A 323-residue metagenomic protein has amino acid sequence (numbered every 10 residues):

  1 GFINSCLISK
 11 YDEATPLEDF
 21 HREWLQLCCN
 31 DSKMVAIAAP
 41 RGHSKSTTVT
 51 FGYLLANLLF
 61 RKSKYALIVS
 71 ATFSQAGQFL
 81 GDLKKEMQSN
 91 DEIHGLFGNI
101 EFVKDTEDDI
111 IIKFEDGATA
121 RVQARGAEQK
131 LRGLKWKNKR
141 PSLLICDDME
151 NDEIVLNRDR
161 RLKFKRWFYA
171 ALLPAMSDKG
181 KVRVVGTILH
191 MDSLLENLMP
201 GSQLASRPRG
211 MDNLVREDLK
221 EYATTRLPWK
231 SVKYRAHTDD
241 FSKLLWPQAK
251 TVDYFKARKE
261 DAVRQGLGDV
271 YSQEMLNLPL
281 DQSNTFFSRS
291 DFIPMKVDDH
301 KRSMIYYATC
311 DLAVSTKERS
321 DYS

Functional and structural regions predicted by a protein language model:
G1-M34: Pre-P-loop entry segment of helicase/translocase ATPase cores
S32-G52: Walker A/P-loop
T50-R61: Walker A/P-loop NTP-binding motif
V69-E128: Conserved nucleotide-state-sensing and coupling region of NTP-binding domains
D108-F168: Conserved RecA-like ASCE ATPase "motif II neighborhood" in helicase/translocase motors
S142-D239: Signature of the SF2 helicase/ATPase Hel1-core->accessory helical subdomain module
D240-L312: ATPase catalytic-site recognition across NTP-hydrolyzing enzymes
C310-S323: An active-site-proximal beta-strand-loop segment
